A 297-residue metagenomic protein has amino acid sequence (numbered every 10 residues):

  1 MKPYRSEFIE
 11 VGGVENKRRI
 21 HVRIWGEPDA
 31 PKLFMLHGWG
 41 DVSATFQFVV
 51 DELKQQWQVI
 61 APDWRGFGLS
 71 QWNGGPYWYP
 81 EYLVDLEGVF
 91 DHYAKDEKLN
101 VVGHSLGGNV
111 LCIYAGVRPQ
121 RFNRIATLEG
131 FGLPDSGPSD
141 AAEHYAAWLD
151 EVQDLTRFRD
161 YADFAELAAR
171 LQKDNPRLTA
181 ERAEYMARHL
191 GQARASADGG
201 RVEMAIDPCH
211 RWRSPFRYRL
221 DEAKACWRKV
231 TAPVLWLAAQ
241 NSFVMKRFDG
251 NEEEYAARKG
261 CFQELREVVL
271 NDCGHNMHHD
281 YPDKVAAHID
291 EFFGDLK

Functional and structural regions predicted by a protein language model:
M1-F34, Q55-W57, Y93-E97, D150 (+3 more regions): Alpha/beta-hydrolase fold catalytic core
G13-R18, R23, K54, A61-V102 (+2 more regions): Active-site loop/oxyanion-hole signature of alpha/beta-hydrolase fold enzymes
R23-W72: Conserved HGGG/HGGXW glycine-rich cap/lid loop of the alpha/beta-hydrolase fold
E97-A141: Conserved hydrolase catalytic core segment
T156-R217: Conserved alpha/beta-hydrolase catalytic His-Asp/Glu region
R228-C273: Conserved loop-alpha-helix segment in the C-terminal half of the alpha/beta-hydrolase fold that carries the catalytic
L270-P282: Catalytic histidine-centered segment of alpha/beta-hydrolase-like enzymes
H279-E291: Post-His helix in hydrolase/transferase enzymes
